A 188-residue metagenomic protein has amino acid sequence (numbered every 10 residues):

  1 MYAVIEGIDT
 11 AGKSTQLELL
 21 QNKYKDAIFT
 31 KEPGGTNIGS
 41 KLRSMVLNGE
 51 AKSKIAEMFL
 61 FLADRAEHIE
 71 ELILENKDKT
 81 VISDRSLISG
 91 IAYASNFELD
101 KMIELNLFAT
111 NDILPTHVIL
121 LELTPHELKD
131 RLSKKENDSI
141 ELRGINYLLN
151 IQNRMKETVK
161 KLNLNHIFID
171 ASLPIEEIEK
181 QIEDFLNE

Functional and structural regions predicted by a protein language model:
M1-L60, L114-H117, E157-K161, S172-E188: Glycine-rich phosphate-binding loop of ATP-dependent small-molecule kinases
E6-A11, S86-L87, A92, T124 (+1 more regions): Anionic group-transfer/hydrolysis microenvironments
K13, I38, R65, L148-I151: Conserved donor sugar-nucleotide recognition element shared by glycan-biosynthetic enzymes
Q21, H126-E188: NTP-dependent small-molecule kinase module
D26-F29, I82, V118-L120, H166-F168: Conserved beta-strand scaffold positions in the cores of enzyme catalytic domains, especially in NTP/NDP-utilizing
F29, L60, K101, S139 (+1 more regions): Conserved beta-strand positions that form and line the central face of beta-propeller blades
E32-E104, A109-T110: ATP-dependent small-molecule kinase phosphotransfer cores that center on conserved nucleotide phosphate-binding segments
G90-N153: A glycine- and Lys/Arg-enriched "phosphate-lid" helix/loop adjacent to the NTP-binding pocket of small-molecule kinases
